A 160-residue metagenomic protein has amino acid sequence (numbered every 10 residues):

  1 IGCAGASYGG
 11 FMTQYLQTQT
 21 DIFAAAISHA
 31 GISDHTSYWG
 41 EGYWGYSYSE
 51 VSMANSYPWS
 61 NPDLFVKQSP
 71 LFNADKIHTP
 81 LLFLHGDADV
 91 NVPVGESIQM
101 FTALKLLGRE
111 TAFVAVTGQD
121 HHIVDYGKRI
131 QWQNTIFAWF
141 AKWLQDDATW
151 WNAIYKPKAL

Functional and structural regions predicted by a protein language model:
I1-L160: Active-site-proximal cap/loop segments of hydrolase catalytic domains
